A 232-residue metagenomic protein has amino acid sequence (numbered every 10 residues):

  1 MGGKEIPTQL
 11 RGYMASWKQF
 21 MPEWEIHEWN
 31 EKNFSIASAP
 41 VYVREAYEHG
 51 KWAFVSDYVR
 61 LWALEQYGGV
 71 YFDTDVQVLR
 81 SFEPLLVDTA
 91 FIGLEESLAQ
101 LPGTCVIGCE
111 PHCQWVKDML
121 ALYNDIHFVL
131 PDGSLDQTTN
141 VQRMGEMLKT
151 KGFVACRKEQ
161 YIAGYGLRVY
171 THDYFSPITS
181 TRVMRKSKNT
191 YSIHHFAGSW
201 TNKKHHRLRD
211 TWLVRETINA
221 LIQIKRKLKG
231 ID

Functional and structural regions predicted by a protein language model:
M1-S56, F72-D232: Glycosyltransferase-associated regions of secretory-pathway enzymes, highlighting luminal stem/catalytic domains
Y58-G69: Small-residue hinge/turn detector
